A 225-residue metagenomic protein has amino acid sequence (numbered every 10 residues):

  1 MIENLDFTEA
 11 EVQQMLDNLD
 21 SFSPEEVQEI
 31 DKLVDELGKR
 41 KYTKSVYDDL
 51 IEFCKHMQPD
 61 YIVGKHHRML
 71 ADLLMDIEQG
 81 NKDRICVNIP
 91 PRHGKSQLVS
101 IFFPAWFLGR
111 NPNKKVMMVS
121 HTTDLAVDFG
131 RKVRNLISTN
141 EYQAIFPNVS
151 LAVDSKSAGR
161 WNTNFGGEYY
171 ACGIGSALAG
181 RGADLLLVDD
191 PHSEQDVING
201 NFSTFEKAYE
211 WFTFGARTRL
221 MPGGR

Functional and structural regions predicted by a protein language model:
M1-K82: N-terminal accessory segments
R68-M75, Q97-G109: Contiguous, well-ordered alpha-helical segments that form the cores/surfaces of helical PPI scaffolds
N81-P104: Walker A/P-loop
R84-C86, K115-M117, E168, L185 (+1 more regions): Residue-level preference for the first positions of well-ordered beta-strands
W106-K115, S138-E141: Post-Walker A helix-loop "phosphate-sensing" segment adjacent to the P-loop in P-loop NTPases
V119-G175: Conserved nucleotide-state-sensing and coupling region of NTP-binding domains
A152, F214, T218-P222: ASCE RecA-like P-loop NTPase motor cores that couple ATP hydrolysis to mechanical translocation on nucleic acids
A158-G215: Conserved RecA-like ASCE ATPase "motif II neighborhood" in helicase/translocase motors
